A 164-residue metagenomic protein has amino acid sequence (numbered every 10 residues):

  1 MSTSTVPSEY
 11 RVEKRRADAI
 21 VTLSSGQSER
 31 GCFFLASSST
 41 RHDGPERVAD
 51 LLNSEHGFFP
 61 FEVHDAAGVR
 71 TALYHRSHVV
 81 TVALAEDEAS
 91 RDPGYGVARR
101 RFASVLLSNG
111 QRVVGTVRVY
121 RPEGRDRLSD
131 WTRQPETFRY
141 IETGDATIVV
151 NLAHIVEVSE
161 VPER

Functional and structural regions predicted by a protein language model:
S2-R164: Conserved RNA-binding domains used in RNP assembly and mRNA/RNA metabolism
